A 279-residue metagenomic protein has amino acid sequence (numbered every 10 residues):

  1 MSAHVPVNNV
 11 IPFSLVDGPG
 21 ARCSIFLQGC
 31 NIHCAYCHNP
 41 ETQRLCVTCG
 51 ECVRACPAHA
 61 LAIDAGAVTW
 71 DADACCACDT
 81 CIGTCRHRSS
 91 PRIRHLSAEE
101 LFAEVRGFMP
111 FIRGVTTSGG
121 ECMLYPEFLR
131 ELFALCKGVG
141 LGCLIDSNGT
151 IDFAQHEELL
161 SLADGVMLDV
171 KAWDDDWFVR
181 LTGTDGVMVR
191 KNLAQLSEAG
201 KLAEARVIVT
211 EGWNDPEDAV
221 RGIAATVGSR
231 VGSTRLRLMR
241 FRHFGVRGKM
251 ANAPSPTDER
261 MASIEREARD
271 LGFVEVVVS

Functional and structural regions predicted by a protein language model:
M1-P19, V209-S279: Auxiliary Fe-S-binding modules of radical SAM enzymes
M1-V16, L27-Q28, C49-G50, R54 (+1 more regions): Non-ligating segments of multi-cofactor redox enzymes
V10-G20, Y36-H38, A65-V68: Short Cys/His-rich Zn2+-coordinating modules
F26-H59, A67-R88, E121: Cysteine-centered iron-sulfur cluster-binding motifs in ferredoxin-type domains/subunits of redox enzymes
C52, L61, G66, S90-I112: Fe-S ferredoxin-like electron-transfer domains and their immediately adjacent linker/connector regions across
E99-N252: Conserved AdoMet/S-adenosylmethionine-binding subsite of the radical SAM
